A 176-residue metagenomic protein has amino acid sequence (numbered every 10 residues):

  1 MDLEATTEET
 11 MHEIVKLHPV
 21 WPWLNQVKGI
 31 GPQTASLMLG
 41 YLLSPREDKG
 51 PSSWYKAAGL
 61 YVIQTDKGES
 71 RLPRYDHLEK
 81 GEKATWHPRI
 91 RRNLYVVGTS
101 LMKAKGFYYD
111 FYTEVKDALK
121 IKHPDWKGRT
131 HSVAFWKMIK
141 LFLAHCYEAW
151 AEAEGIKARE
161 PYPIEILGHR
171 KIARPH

Functional and structural regions predicted by a protein language model:
M1-Q33: Helix-hairpin-helix/helix-loop-helix acidic hairpins
L3-E8, H12, L101-A104, V115 (+4 more regions): Charged, low-complexity, helix-prone segments enriched in Lys/Glu/Asp/Gln
A5-L17, V62-Q64, R71-D76, A158-G168: Catalytic phosphate/metal-binding cores of nucleic-acid and nucleotide-processing enzymes, i.e., regions that mediate
W23, L37-H131, W136, H145 (+1 more regions): Phosphate-backbone recognition surface of nucleic-acid-processing proteins
V115-I121, E160-P175: Amphipathic alpha-helical surface "interface" segments used for docking/oligomerization or membrane association within
W126-Y162, K171-R174: Basic, amphipathic alpha-helical segments enriched in Lys/Arg and hydrophobic/aromatic residues
